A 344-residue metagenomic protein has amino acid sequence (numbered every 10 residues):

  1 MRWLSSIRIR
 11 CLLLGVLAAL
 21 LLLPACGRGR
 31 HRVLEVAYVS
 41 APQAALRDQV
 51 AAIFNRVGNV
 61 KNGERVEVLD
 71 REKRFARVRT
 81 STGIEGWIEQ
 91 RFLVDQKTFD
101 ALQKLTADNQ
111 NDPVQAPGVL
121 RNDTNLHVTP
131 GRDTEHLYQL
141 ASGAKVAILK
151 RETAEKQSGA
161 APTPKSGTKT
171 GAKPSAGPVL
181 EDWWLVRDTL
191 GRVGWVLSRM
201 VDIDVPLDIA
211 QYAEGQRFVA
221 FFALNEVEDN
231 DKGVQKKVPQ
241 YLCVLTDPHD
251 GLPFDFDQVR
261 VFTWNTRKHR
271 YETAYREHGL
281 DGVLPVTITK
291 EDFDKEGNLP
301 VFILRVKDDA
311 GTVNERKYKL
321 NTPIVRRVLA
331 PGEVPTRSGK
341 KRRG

Functional and structural regions predicted by a protein language model:
R2-L13: Bacterial N-terminal signal peptides that target proteins for export
L22-A25: C-terminal motif of bacterial Sec signal peptides marking the signal peptidase cleavage site
G27-A41, E67, R79-G118, A160-K237 (+2 more regions): Boundary regions of SH3-family modules and the immediately adjacent low-complexity/disordered segments in eukaryotic
V33-L34, D48-R71, V128-R151, Q157: SH3/SH3-like (including bacterial SH3b) beta-barrel domains that bind proline-rich motifs or cell-wall ligands
L46-Q49, V114, R121, N125-T129 (+2 more regions): Core beta-strand residues in small-molecule sensory/regulatory alpha/beta domains
F75, E181-W183, V301: Short, conserved beta-strand segments of beta-strand-rich sandwich/propeller modules, principally
V238-L252, G297-D308: Short beta-strand elements that form the blades of beta-propeller/WD-repeat-like and other beta-sheet-rich scaffold
V286, K290-G344: Non-catalytic C-terminal interaction regions
